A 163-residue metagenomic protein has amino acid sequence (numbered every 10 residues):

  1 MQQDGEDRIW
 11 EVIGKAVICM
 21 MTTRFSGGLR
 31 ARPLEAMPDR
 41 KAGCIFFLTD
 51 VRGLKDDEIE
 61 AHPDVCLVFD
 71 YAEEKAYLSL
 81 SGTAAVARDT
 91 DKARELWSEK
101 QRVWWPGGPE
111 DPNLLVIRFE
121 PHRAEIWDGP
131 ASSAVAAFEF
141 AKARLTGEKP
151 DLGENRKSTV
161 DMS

Functional and structural regions predicted by a protein language model:
M1-V17, G153-S163: N-terminal leader/targeting segments and the immediate start of mature chains
E11-S26, V65-F69: A short, Trp-centered hydrophobic/proline-enriched beta-strand micro-motif
L29-A31: Positively charged, polar, low-complexity stretches
E35-P38: A short, well-structured catalytic beta-strand-centered motif of the EAL phosphodiesterase domain for c-di-GMP
K41-F46: Short active-site oxyanion
L48-D50, D70: Short His-Asn-centered micro-motif
K55-R123: Short, structured beta-strand-loop surface elements
E110-S163: C-terminal edge-of-domain segments
